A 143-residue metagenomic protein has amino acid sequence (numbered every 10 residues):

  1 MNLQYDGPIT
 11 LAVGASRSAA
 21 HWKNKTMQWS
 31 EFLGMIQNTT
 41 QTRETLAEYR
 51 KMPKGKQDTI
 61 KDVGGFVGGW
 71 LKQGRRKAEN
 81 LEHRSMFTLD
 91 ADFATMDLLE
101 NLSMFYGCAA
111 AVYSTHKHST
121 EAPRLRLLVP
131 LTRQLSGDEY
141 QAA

Functional and structural regions predicted by a protein language model:
M1-P123, P130-A142: Signature for HUH/AEP ssDNA processing cores
